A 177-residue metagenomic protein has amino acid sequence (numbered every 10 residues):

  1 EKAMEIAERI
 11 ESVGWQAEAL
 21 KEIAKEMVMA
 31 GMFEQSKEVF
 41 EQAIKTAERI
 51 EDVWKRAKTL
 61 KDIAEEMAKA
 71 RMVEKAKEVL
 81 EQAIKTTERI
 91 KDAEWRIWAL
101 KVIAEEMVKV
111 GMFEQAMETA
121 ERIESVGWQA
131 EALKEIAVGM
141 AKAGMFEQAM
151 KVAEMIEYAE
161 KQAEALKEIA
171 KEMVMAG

Functional and structural regions predicted by a protein language model:
E1-G177: Non-catalytic tandem-repeat scaffold regions and their flanking low-complexity/translocation tails
